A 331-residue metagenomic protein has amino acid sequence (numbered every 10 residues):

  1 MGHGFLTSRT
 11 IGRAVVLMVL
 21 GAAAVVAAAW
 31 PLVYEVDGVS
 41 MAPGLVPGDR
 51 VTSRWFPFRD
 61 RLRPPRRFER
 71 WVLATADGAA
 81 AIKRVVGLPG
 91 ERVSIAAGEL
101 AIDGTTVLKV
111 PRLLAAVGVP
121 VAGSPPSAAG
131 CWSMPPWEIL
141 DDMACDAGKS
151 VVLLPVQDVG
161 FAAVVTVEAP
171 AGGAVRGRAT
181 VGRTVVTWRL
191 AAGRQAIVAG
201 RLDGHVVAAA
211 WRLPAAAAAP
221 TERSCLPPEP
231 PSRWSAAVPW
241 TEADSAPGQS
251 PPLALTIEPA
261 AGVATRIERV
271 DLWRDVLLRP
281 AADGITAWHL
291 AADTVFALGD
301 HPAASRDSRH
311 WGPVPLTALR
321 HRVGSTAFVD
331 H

Functional and structural regions predicted by a protein language model:
M1-H331: Extended hydrophobic leader/signal-anchor segments used for secretion and membrane insertion
